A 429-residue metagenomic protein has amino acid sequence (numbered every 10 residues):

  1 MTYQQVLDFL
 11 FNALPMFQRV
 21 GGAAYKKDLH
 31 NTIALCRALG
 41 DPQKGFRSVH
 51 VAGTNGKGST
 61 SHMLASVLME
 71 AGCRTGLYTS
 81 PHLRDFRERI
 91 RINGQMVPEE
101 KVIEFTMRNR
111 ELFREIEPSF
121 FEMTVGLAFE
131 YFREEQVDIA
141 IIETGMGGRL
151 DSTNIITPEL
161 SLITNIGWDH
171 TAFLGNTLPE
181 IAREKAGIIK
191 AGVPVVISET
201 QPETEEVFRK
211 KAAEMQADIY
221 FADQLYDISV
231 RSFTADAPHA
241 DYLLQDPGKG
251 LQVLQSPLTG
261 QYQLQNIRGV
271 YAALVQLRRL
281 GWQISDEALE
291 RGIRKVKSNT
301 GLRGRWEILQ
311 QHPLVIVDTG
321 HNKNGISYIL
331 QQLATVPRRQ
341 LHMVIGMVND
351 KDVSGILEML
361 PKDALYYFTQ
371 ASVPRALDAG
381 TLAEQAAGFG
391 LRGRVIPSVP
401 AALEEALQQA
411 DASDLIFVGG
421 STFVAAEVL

Functional and structural regions predicted by a protein language model:
M1-G53, T60-H62, S66-A71: Short functional linear segments
G21-L29, A34-K44, E70-I156, A172-L174: ATP-dependent carboxylate-amine ligase catalytic core
G45, E134, I139-T144, S152-L162 (+3 more regions): Nucleotide phosphate-binding/pyrophosphate-handling subdomain across enzymes that bind or process nucleotide phosphates
L64, R149-E159, V428-L429: Short Gly/Thr/Asp-enriched flexible loops that form oxyanion-binding sites at enzyme active sites
Y78, P194-E199, M343-I345, A364-S372: Short internal beta-strands
P118, A140-E143, P158-V253, Y271-E290: Acidic, Mg2+-coordinating active-site environments of NTP-dependent enzymes
Q201-K211, Q216-Y220, L314-V317, K323 (+1 more regions): C-terminal helical cap/extension that packs against the catalytic core of soluble nucleotide-cofactor enzymes
S421: Active-site-proximal loop/hinge segments that shape catalytic or ion-binding/gating pockets
